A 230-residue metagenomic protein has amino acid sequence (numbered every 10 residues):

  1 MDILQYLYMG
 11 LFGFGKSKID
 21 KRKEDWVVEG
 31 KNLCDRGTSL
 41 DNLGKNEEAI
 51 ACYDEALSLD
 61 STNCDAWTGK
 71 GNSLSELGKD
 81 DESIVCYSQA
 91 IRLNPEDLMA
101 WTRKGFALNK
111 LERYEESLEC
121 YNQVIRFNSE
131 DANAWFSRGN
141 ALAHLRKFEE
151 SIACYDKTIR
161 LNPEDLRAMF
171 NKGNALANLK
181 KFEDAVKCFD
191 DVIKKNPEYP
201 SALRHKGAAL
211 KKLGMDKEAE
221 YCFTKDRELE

Functional and structural regions predicted by a protein language model:
F12-N32: TPR-adjacent "capping" and linker segments in tetratricopeptide-repeat scaffold/adaptor proteins
K31-N42, C64-E76, M99-K110, N133-H144 (+2 more regions): Conserved alpha-helical positions within TPR/SEL1-like repeat arrays
A56, Q89-A90, Q123-V124, K157-T158 (+2 more regions): Canonical positions in the second alpha-helix
L59, L93, F127, L161 (+2 more regions): Structural marker of alpha-solenoid helical repeat scaffolds
D191-V192, N196-P200, R204-E230: TPR/TPR-like (Sel1-like) alpha-helical repeat modules
